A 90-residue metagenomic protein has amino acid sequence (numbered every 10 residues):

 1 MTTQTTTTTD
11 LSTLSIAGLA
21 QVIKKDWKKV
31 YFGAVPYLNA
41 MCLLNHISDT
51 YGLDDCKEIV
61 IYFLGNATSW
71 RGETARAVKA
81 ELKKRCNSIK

Functional and structural regions predicted by a protein language model:
M1-D10, K84-K90: Short intrinsically disordered terminal tails
Q4-V35: N-terminal acidic leader/helix
S15, L19, G33-Y37, D55-C56 (+2 more regions): Alpha-helical structural motif
L19-V22, D26, Y37-L43, I59-F63 (+2 more regions): Charge-rich, solvent-exposed alpha-helical interaction surfaces
A34-L53: Amphipathic alpha-helical
Y51-S88: Amphipathic alpha-helical packing elements
